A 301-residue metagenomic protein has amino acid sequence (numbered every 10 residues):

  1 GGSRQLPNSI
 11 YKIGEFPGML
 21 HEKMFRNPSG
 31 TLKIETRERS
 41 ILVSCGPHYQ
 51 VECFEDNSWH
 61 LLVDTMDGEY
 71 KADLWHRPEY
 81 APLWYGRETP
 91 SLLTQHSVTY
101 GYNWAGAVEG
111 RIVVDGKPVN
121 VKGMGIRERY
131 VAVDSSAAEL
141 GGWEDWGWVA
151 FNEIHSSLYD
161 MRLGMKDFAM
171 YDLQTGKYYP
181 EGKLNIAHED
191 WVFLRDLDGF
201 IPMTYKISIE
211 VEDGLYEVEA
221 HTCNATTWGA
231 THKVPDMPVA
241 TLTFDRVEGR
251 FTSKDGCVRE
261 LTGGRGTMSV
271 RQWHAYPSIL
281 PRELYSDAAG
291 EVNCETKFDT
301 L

Functional and structural regions predicted by a protein language model:
G1-L301: Structured soluble/peripheral alpha/beta segments that form catalytic or ligand/cofactor-binding pockets
